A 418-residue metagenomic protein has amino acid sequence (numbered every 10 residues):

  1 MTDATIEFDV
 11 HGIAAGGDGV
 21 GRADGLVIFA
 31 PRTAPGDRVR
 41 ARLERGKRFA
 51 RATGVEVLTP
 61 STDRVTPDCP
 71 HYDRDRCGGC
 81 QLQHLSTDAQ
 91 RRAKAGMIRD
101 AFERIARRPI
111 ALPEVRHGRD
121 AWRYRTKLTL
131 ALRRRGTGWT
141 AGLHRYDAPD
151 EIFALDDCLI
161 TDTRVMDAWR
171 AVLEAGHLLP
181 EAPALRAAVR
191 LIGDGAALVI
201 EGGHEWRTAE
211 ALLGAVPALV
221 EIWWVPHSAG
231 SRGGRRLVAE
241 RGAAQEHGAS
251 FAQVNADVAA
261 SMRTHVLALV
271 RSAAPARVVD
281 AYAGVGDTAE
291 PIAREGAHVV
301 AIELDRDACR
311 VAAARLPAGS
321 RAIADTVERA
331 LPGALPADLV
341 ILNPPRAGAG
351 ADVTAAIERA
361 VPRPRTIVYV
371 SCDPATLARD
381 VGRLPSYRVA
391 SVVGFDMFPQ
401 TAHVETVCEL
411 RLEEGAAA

Functional and structural regions predicted by a protein language model:
M1-D73, D88, Y146-A148, R329: Terminal RNA-binding accessory module
T2-D9, L178, P183, H204-A418: Rossmann-like S-adenosyl-L-methionine
A23-D24, R45-G46, L132-G138, Y146-P149 (+3 more regions): Short acidic-glycine loop/turn motifs at beta-strand connectors
R42-E44, A131, R411: Residue-level recognition of conserved beta-strand edge/terminus positions
E56-P70, R74-A184: Extended interfacial segments that mediate partner engagement and assembly in macromolecular machines
E181, V189-I192: Structural signature of eukaryotic scaffold interfaces centered on beta-propeller domains
